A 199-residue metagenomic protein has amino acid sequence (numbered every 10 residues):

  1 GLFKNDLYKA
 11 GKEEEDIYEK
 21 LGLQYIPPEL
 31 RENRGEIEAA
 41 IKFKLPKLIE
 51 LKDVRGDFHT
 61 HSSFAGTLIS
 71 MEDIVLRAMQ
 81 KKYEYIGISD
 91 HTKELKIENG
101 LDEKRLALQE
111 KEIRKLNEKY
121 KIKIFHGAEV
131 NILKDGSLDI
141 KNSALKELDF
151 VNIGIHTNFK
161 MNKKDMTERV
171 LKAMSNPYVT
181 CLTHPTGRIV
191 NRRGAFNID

Functional and structural regions predicted by a protein language model:
G1-E50: Acidic, metal-coordinating catalytic segment for phosphate/diphosphate chemistry, firing primarily on the Nudix
D16, S70-D73, D165: An acidic, carboxylate-rich microenvironment
R34-K134, N158-F159, C181, P185-D199: An N-terminally biased module of ancient metal coordination in phosphate/nucleic-acid-related enzymes
M79-K82, I140-L148, K172-Y178: Acidic (Asp/Glu)-rich catalytic clusters
A107-E110, L138-N152: Short, electropositive alpha-helical surface patch
K134-L145, V170-L171, R193-I198: Distinct, well-ordered alpha-helical segments
M161, D165-T186: C-terminal, non-catalytic macromolecule-binding modules
